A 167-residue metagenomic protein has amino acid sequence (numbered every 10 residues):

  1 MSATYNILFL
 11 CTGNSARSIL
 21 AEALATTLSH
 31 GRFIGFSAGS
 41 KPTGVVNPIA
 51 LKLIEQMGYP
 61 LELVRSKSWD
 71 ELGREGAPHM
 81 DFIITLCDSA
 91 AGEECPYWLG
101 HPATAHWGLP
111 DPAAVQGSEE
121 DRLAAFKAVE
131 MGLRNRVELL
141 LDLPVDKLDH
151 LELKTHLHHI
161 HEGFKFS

Functional and structural regions predicted by a protein language model:
S2-S167: Short polar/charged helix/loop
